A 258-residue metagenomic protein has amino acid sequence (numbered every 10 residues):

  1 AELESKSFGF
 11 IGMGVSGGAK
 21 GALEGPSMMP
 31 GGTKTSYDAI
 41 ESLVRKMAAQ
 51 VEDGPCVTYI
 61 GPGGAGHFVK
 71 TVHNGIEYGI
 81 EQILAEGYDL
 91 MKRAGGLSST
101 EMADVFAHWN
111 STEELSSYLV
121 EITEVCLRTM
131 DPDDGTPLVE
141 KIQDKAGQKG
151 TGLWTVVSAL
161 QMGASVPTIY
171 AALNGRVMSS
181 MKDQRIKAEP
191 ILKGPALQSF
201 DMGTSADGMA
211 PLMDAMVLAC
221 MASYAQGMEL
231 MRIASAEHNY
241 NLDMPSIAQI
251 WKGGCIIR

Functional and structural regions predicted by a protein language model:
E2-D104, S111-K141, G175-A206: Rossmann-fold dinucleotide-binding core
R45, A49, G175, K182 (+1 more regions): ATP-dependent carboxylate/acyl-activation modules
G66, H108-E113, A248-C255: Amphipathic alpha-helical surface "interface" segments used for docking/oligomerization or membrane association within
G66-E86, G147-S179, A219-Q226: Conserved phosphate/anionic-ligand binding catalytic regions in large, soluble enzymes, centered on
V72-N74, K141-K145, P211-M216: A short glycine/serine-rich beta->alpha loop
M91-A103, A159-A164, E237-Y240: Inter-helical turn/loop segments and adjacent helix faces that build the functional surface of alpha-helical bundle
E101-A107, I169-N174, L242-A248: Beta-strand segments within the central parallel beta-sheet cores of soluble alpha/beta enzyme folds
P132, D144-K149: FAD-binding beta-loop-beta segment adjacent to the flavin cofactor pocket
